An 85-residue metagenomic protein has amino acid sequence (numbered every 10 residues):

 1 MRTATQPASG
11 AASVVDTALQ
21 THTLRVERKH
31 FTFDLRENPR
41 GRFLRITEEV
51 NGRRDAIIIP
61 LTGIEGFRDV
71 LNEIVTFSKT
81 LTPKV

Functional and structural regions predicted by a protein language model:
M1-V85: Positively charged, low-complexity terminal tracts and the immediately adjacent first secondary-structure elements
